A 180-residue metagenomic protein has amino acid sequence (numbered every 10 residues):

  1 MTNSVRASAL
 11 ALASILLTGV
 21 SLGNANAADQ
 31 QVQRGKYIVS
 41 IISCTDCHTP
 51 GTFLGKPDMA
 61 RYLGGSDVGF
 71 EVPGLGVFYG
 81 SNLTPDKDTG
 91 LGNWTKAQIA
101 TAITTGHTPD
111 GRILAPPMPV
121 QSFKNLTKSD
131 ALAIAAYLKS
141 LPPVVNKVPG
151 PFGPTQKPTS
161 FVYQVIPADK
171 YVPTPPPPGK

Functional and structural regions predicted by a protein language model:
M1-L12: Bacterial N-terminal signal peptides that target proteins for export
S21-A27: Sec/Tat signal peptide C-region and signal peptidase I cleavage site
A28-G35: Short, intrinsically disordered, charge-biased short linear motifs at domain edges
Q30, I41, T49-F78, P109-K180: Flexible coil segments in periplasmic/lumen-exposed cytochrome c-class electron-transfer proteins
K36-I42: Local sequence-structure signature of Cys/Sec-based thiol-disulfide redox active-site neighborhoods
D46: Short, cysteine/histidine-rich loop/knuckle motifs that typically chelate Zn2+
D88-A97, T101-H107, V120-F123, A135-Y137: A structural feature that tracks compact, well-ordered secondary-structure segments with a strong bias toward
